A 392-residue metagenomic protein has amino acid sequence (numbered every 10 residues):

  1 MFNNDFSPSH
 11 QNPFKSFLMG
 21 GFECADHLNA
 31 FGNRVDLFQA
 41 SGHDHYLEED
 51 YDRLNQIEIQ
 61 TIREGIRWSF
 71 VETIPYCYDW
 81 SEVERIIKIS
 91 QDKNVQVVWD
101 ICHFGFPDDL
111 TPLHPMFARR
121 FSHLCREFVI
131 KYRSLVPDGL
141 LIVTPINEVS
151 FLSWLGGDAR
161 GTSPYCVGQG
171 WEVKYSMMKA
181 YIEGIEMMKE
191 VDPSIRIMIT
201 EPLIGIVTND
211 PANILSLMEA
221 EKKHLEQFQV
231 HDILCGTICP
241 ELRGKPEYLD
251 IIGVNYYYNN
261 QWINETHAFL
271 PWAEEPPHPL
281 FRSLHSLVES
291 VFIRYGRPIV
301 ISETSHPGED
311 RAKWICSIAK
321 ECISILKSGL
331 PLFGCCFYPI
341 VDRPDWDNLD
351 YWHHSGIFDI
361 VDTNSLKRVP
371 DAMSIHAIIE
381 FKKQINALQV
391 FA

Functional and structural regions predicted by a protein language model:
F2-H45, Y51, N55-I57, V71-A392: Non-catalytic scaffold segments within catalytic domains of secreted glycoside hydrolases
E64-F70: Oxyanion-hole/transition-state-stabilizing segment in secreted/luminal serine hydrolases and related acyltransferases
